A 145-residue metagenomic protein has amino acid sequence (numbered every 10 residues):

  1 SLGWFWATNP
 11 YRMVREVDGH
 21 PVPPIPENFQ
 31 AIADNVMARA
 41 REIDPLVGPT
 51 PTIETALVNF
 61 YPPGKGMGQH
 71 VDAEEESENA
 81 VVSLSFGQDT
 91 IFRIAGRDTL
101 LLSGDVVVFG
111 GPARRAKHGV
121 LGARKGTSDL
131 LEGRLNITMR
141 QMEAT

Functional and structural regions predicted by a protein language model:
S1-T145: Non-heme Fe(II) oxygenase metal-center motifs and adjacent flexible, charged/small-residue loops
